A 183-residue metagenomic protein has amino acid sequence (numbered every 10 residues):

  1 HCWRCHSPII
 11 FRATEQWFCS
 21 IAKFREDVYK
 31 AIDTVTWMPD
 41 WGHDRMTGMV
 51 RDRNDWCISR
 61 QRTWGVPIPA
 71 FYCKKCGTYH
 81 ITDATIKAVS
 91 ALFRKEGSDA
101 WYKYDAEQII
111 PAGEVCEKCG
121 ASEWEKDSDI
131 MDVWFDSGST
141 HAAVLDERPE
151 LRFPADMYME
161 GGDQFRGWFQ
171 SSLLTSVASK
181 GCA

Functional and structural regions predicted by a protein language model:
H1-A183: Structured secondary-structure scaffolds
